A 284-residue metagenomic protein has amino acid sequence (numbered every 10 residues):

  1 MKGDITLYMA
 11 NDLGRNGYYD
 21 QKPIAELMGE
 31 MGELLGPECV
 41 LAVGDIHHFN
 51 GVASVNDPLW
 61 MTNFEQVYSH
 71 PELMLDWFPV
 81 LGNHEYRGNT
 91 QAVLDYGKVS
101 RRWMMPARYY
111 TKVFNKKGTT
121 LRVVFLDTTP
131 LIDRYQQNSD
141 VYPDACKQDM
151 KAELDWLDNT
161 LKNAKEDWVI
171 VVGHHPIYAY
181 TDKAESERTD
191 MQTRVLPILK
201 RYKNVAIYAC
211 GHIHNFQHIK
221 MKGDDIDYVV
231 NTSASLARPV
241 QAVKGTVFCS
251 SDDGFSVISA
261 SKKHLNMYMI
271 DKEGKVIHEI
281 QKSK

Functional and structural regions predicted by a protein language model:
M1-P58, Y180: N-terminal active-site segment of His-dependent metallophosphoesterases
D4, H48-V169, A184-I207, I213-S261 (+1 more regions): Extended active-site neighborhood of metal-dependent phosphoesterases/phosphodiesterases
L7-M9, V40-A42, P79, V171 (+1 more regions): Residue-level marker for buried hydrophobic side chains located in beta-strands that build the well-ordered beta-sheet
N11-D12, G44-D45, L126, G173 (+1 more regions): Active-site flanking residues adjacent to catalytic metal/cofactor-binding acidic residues
I177: Active-site-proximal loop/turn and secondary-structure-junction residues that shape catalytic pockets, frequently
G274-V276: Residue-level signal for glycine
